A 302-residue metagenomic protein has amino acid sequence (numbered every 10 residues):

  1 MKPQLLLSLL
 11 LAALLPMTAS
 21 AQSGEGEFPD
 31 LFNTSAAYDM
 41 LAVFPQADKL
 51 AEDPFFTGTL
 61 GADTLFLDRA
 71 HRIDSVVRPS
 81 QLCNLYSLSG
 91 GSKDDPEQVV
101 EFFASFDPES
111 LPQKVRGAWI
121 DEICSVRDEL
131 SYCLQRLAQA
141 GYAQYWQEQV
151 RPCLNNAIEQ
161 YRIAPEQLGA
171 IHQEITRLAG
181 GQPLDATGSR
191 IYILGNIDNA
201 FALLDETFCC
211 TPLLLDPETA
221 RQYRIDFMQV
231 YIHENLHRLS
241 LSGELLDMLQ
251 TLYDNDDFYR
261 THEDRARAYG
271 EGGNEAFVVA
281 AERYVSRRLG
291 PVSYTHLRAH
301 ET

Functional and structural regions predicted by a protein language model:
S8-P16: Bacterial N-terminal signal peptides
Q22-F102: N-terminal mature-domain "stem" immediately C-terminal to a signal peptide or N-terminal signal-anchor/transmembrane
R78-H172: Long, mid-chain structured domain cores
C153-D205: Auxiliary, metal-adjacent structural segments of Zn-dependent hydrolase domains
I197-I225: Active-site scaffold of zinc-dependent metalloenzymes
I225-L245: Active-site recognition of the HExxH zinc-binding catalytic motif
S242-A266: Post-HEXXH active-site segment of zinc metalloproteases
T295-T302: Conserved small/polar residues in nucleotide/adenosyl-binding loops
